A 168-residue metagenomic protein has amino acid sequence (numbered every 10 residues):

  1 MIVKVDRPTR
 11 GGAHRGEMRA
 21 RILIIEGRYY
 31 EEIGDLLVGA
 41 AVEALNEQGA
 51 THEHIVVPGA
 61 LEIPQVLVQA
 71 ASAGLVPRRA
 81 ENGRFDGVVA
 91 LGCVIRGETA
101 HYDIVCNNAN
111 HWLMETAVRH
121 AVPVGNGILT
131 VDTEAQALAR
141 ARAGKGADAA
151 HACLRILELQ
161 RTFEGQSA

Functional and structural regions predicted by a protein language model:
M1-R21, Q166: SAM-dependent methyltransferases
G12-V57: Glycine-rich phosphate/diphosphate-binding loop of Rossmann-like nucleotide-binding domains
R28-Y29, V57-A60, C93-V94, I128-T133: Short, ordered loop/turn segments at secondary-structure junctions
H54-A70: N-terminal beta-loop-helix "entrance" segment that forms/cooperates in small-molecule cofactor or anionic ligand
V66-W112: Glycine-rich phosphate-binding loop
D103-V131, A135: Short, acidic/small-residue loops that bind anionic groups at enzyme active sites
V131-G144, E164: Phosphate-binding/catalytic loops
A143-A168: A charged, well-structured terminal subsegment
